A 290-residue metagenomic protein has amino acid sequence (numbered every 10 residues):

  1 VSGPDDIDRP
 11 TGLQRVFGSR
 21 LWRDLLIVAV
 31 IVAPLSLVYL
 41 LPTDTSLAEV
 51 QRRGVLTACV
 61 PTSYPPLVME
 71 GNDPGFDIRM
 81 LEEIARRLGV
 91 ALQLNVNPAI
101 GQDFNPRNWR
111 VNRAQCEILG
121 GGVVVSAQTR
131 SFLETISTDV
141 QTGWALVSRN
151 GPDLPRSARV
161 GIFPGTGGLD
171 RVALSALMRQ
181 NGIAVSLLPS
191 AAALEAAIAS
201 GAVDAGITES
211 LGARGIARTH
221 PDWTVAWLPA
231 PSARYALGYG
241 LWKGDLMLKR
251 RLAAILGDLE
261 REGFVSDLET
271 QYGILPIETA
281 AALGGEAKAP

Functional and structural regions predicted by a protein language model:
V1-S19: N-terminal Lys/Arg-rich, disordered targeting/topogenic segments
S19-I27, I31-L41, G75-R87, N150-L169 (+1 more regions): Extended ligand-binding regions for polar small-molecule ligands
R20-D24, D44-G122: Extracytoplasmic small-molecule ligand-binding "clamshell" domains of the periplasmic binding protein/Venus flytrap
T57-P66, G71-L88, G143-L194, L211-G212 (+1 more regions): Bilobed "Venus flytrap"/periplasmic-binding protein-like clamshell domains and structurally analogous long
P61-S63, T138-V147, A217-G257, I274-P290: Periplasmic-binding protein-like
L81, Q102-R110, A193-A197, V203 (+1 more regions): Short, hydrophobic alpha-helical packing/hinge segments within bilobed ligand-binding/sensory domains
E82, R86-R87, A91-R156, T224-P231: Acidic, polar ligand-binding/catalytic clefts
I84, N108-N112, A197-A199, Y239 (+1 more regions): Hydrophobic residues within well-ordered alpha-helices
